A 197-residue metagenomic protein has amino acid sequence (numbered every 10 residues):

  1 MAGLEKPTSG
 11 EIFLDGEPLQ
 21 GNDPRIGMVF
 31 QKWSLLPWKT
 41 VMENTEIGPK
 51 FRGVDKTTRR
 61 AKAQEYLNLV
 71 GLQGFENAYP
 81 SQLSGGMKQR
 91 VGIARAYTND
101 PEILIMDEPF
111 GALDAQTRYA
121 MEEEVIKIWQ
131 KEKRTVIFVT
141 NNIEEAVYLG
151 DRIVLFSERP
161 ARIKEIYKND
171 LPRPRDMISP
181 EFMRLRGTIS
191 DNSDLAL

Functional and structural regions predicted by a protein language model:
A2: Helix-to-loop junction immediately C-terminal to a conserved catalytic motif
G10-N22: Conserved ABC transporter NBD signature motif
M42-K50, R60, Q64, K168: Short helical segment in ABC ATPase nucleotide-binding domains corresponding to the A-loop/adjacent helical element
A78-S81, N99: Conserved signature/switch motifs of ABC ATPase nucleotide-binding domains
I93: Hydrophobic anchor residue at the start of the ABC signature
L104-D107: Catalytic Walker B motif of ABC-type/P-loop ATPase nucleotide-binding domains
